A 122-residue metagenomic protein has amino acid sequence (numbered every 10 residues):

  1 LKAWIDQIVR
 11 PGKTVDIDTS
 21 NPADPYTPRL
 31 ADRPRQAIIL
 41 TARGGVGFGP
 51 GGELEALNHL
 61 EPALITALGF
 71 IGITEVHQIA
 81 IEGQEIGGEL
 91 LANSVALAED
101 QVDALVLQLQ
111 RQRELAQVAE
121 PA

Functional and structural regions predicted by a protein language model:
L1-P62: Helix-loop-strand module that forms the ligand-binding subsite of alpha/beta enzymes
P50-A122: Glycine-rich phosphate/pyrophosphate-binding loop and the adjoining helix
